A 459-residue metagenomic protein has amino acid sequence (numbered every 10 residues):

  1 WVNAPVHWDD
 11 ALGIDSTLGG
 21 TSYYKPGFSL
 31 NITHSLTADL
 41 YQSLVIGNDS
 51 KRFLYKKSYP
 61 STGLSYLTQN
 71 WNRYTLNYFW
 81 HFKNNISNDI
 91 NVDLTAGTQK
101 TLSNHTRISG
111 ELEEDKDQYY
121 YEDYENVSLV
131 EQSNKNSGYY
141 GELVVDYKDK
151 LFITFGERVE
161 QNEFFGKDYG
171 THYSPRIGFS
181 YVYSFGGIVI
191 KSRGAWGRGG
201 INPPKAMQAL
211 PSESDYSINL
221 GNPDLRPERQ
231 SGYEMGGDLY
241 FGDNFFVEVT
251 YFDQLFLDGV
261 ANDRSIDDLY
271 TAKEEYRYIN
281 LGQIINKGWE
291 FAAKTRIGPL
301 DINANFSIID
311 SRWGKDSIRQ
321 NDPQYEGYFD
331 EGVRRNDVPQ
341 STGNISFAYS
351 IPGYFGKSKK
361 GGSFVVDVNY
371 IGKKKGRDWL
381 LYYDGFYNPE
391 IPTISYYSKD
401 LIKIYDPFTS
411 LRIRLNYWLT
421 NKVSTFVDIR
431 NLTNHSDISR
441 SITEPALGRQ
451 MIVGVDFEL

Functional and structural regions predicted by a protein language model:
L12-G27, G63-F152, W196, G356 (+2 more regions): Outer-membrane beta-barrel transmembrane domain signature of Gram-negative proteins, especially the mid-to-C-terminal
G13-L18, G27, N31, S61-T68 (+8 more regions): Extracellular loop and loop/strand-boundary signature of outer-membrane beta-barrel proteins
K25-K83, S133-G166, T171-V182, T295-D310 (+1 more regions): Surface-exposed extracellular loop regions of Gram-negative outer-membrane beta-barrel proteins
A38-Y41, N85-V92, K150, S184-K191 (+4 more regions): Short loop/turn motifs that connect adjacent beta-strands in outer-membrane beta-barrel proteins
T75, N126, Q132, Y140 (+5 more regions): Outer membrane beta-barrel strand-and-loop segments of large Gram-negative receptors, especially TonB-dependent
L102-L112, K116-Q118, G187-G232, Y251-I279 (+3 more regions): Surface-exposed extracellular loop regions of Gram-negative outer-membrane beta-barrel proteins, predominantly
I190, G332-L459: Conserved C-terminal beta-signal and adjacent last beta-strands/turns of outer-membrane beta-barrel proteins
L255, R277-G376: Gram-negative outer-membrane beta-barrel transporters
